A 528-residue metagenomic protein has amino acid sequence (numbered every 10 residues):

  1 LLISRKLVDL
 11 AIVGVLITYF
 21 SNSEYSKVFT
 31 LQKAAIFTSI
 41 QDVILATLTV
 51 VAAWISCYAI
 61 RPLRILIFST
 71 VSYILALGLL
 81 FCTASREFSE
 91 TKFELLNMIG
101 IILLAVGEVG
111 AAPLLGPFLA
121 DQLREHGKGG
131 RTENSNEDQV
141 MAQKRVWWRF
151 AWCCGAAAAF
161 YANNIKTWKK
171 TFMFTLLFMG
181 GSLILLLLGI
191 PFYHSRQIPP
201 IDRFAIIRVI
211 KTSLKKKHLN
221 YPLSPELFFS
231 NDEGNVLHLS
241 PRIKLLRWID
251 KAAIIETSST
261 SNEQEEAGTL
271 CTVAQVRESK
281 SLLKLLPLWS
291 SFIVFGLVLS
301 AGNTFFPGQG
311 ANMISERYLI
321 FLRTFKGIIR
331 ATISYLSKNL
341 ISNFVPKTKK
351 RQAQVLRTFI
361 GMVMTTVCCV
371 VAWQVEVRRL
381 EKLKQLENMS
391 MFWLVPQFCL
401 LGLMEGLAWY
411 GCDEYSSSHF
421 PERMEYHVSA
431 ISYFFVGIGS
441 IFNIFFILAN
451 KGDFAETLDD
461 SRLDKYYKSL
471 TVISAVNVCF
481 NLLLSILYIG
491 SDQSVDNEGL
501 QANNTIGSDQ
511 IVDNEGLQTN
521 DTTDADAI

Functional and structural regions predicted by a protein language model:
L1-N503, D521-I528: Hydrophobic transmembrane alpha-helices of multi-pass solute transporters/permeases
Q501-Q518: Intrinsically disordered, low-complexity linker/propeptide segments enriched in Ser/Thr/Gly/Pro and acidic residues
